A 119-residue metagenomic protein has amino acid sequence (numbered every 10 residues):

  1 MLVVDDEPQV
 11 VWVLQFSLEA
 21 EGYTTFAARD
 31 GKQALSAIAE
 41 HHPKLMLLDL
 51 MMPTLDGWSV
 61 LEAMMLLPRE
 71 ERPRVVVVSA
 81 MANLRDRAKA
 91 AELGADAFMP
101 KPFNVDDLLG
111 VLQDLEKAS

Functional and structural regions predicted by a protein language model:
W12-A20: Charged docking surfaces used in two-component/phosphorelay signaling
G22-R29, A37: Short hydrophobic/Thr-rich beta-strand motif most characteristic of the beta2 strand and flanking loop of CheY-like
H41-L47: Active-site beta3 strand of CheY-like receiver
M52: Receiver (REC) domain active-site loop signature in two-component systems and cognate sites in sensor histidine kinases
F103-L112: C-terminal output helix
